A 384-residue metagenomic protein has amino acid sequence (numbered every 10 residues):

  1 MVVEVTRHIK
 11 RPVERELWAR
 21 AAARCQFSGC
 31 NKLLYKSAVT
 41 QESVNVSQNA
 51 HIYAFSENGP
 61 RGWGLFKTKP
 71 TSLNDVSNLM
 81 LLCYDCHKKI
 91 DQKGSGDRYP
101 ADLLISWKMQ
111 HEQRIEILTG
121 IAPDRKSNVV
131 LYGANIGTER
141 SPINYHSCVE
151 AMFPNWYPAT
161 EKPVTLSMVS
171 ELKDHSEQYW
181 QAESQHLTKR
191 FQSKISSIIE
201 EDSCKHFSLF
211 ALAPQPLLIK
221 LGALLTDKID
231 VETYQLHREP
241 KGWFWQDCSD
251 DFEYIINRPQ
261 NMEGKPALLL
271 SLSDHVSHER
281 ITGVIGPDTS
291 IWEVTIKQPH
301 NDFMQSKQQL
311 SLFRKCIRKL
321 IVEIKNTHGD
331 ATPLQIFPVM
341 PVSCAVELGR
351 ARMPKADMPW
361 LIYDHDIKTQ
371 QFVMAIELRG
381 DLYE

Functional and structural regions predicted by a protein language model:
M1-A22, N31-L34: A boundary/linker detector
M1-E4, G62, K93-S170, P216-K228 (+3 more regions): Defense-system signaling and execution modules centered on TIR/cGAS-STING-like, death/scaffold domains and their
W18-Q26, D75-L79: Short metal-coordination and nucleic-acid-contact micro-motifs, chiefly zinc-binding Cys/His arrays
C25-C30, C83: Short cysteine-rich clusters marking metal-coordination/redox-active sites
K32-M80, I90-W107: Histidine-centered nuclease catalytic patch
H87, S208-I219, S271-V276, Q335-V346: Gly/Ser/Thr-rich loops at beta-strand to alpha-helix junctions that form or flank small-molecule/cofactor-binding
K189-I199, Q309-D330, C344: A short, acidic, amphipathic alpha-helical segment used as a generic capping/interface helix at domain edges
S249-V322: Redox- and metal-dependent alpha/beta enzyme cores, enriched for Fe-S-associated oxidoreductases and cofactor-handling
